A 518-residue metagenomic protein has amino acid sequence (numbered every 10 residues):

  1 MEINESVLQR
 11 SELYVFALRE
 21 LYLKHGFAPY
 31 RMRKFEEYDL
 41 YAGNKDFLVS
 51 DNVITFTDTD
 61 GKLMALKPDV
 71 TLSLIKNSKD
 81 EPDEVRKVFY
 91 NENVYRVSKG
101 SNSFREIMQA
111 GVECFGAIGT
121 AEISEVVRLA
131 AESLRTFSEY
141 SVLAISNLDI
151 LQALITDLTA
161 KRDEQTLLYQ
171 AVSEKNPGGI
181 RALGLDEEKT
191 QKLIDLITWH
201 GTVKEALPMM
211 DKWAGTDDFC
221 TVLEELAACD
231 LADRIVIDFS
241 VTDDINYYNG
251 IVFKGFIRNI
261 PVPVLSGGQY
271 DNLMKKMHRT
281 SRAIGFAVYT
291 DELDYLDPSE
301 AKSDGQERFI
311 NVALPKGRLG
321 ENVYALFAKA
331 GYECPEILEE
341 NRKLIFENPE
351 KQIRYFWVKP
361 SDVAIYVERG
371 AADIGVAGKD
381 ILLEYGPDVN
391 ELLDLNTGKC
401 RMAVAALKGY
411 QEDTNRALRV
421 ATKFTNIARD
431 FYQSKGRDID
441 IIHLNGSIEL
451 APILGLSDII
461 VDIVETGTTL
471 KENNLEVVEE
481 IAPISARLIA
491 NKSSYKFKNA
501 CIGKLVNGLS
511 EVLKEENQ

Functional and structural regions predicted by a protein language model:
S6, E113-A121, L143, L167-A171 (+4 more regions): Flexible, glycine/proline-enriched loop segments at strand-loop-helix junctions that form or flank small-ligand binding
V7-H25, E36-E37, D69-P82, F89-Y140 (+1 more regions): Positively charged, Gly/Ser-enriched RNA/tRNA-binding surfaces
R10-R33, G317-E336: Intrinsically disordered, low-complexity, positively charged segments
K34-M64, M402: Polyanion/phosphate-binding surface patch
N52-S101, V363, E368-A377: Glycine-rich, N-terminal phosphate-binding loop and its surrounding beta-alpha-beta segment
D60-K62, C114-T120, S494: A generic structural motif
L151-D233, E465, N474-E476, K498-N507 (+1 more regions): Long, charged alpha-helical interface segments
D304-Q518: Domain-level signature for soluble enzymes in the chorismate/prephenate branch of the shikimate pathway
